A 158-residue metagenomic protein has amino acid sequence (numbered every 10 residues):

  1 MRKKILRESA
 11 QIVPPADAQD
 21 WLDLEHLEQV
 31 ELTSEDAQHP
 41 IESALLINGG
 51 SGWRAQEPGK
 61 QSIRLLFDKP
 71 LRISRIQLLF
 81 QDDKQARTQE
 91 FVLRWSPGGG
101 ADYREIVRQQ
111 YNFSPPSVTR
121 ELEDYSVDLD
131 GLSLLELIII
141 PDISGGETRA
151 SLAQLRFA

Functional and structural regions predicted by a protein language model:
M1-D68, D83-Q85, R156: Disordered, acidic Ser/Thr/Pro-rich linker "stalks" and the adjacent N-terminal cap of the next globular domain
K60, D68-R75, L132-S133: Extended extracellular/luminal ectodomain segments enriched in beta-structured repeat modules
L71, A86-T88, D130, G145: A cross-taxa feature marking solvent-exposed loop/turn segments within ectodomains of secreted and single-pass membrane
L71-D83, L137: A short beta-strand element within beta-rich, extracytoplasmic domains of secreted/secretory-pathway proteins
I76, A153-L155: Extracellular beta-strand elements of beta-rich domains used for carbohydrate recognition/degradation or cell-matrix
A86-G99: Short, surface-exposed beta-strand/strand-loop-strand elements in extracellular ectodomains
A101-V127: Extracellular carbohydrate recognition and processing domains and analogous Trp-centered ligand-binding platforms
L137-G146: Short beta-strand-plus-loop segments that form exposed binding edges in beta-rich domains
